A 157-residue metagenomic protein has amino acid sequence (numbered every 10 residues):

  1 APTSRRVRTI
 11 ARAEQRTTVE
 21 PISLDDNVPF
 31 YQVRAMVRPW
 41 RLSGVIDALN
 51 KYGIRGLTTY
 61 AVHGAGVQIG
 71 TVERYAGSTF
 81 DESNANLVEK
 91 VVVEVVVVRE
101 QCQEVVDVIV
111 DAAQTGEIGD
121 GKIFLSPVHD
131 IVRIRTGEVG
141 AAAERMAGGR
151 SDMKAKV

Functional and structural regions predicted by a protein language model:
A1-V157: Positively charged, small/polar-rich N-terminal and surface patches that mediate targeting and assembly and bind
